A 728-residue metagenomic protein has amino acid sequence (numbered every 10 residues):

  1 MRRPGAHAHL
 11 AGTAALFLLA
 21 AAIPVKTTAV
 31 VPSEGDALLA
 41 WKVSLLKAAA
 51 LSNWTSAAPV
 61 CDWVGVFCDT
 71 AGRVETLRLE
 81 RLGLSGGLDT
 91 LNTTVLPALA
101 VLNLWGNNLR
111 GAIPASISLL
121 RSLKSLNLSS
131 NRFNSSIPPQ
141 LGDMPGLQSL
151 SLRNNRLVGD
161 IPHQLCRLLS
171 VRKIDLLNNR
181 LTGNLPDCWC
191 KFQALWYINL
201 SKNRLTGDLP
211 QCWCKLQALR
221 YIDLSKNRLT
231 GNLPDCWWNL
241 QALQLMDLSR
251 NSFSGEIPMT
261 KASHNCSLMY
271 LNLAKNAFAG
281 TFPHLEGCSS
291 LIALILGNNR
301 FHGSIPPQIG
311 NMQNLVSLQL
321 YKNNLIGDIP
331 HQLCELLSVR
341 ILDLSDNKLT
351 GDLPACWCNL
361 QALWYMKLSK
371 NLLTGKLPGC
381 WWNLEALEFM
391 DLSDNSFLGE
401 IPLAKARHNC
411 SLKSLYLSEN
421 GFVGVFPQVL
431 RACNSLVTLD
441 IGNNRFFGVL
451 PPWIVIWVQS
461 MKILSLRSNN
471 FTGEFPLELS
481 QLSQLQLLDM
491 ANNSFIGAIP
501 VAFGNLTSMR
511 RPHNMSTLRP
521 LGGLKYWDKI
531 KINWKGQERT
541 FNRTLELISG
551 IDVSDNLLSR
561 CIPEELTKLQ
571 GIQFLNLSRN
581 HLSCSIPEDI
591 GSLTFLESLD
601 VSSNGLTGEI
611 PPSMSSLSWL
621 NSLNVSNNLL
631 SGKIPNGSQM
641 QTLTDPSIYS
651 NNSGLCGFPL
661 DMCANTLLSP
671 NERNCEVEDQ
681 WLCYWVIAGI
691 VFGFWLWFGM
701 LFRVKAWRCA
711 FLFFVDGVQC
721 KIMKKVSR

Functional and structural regions predicted by a protein language model:
M1-R728: Plant-biased, solvent-exposed loop and capping regions within N-terminal extracellular ligand-binding ectodomains
